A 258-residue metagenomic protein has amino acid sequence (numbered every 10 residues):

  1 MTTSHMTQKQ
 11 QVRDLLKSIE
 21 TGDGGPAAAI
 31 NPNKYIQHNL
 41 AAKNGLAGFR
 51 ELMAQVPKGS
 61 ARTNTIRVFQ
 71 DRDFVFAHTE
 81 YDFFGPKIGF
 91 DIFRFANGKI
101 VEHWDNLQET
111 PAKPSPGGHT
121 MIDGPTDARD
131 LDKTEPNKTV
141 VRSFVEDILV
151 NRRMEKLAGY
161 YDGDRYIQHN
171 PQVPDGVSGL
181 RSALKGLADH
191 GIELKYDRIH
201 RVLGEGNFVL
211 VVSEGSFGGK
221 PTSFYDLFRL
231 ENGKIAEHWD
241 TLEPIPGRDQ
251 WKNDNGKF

Functional and structural regions predicted by a protein language model:
M1-F258: C-terminal and inter-domain tail/linker signature
